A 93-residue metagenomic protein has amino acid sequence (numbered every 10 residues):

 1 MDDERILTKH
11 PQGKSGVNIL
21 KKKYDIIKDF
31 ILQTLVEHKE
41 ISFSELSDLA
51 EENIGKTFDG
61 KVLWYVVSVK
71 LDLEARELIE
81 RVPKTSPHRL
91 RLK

Functional and structural regions predicted by a protein language model:
M1-D29, Q33: Long, low-complexity, charged/polar intrinsically disordered regions in eukaryotic proteins
L20, T57-F58: A generic structural signal for short
K28-D29, S44-D48, V67: Short amphipathic alpha-helical segments
L35-H38: Short helix-capping/hinge SLiMs at alpha-helix to coil transitions
E40-T57: Short acidic, hydrophobic short linear motifs in intrinsically disordered regions
F58-A75: Short amphipathic alpha-helical interaction segments
E74-P83: A short, conserved structural fragment
K84-K93: Short, cationic-aromatic polyanion-contact patches
